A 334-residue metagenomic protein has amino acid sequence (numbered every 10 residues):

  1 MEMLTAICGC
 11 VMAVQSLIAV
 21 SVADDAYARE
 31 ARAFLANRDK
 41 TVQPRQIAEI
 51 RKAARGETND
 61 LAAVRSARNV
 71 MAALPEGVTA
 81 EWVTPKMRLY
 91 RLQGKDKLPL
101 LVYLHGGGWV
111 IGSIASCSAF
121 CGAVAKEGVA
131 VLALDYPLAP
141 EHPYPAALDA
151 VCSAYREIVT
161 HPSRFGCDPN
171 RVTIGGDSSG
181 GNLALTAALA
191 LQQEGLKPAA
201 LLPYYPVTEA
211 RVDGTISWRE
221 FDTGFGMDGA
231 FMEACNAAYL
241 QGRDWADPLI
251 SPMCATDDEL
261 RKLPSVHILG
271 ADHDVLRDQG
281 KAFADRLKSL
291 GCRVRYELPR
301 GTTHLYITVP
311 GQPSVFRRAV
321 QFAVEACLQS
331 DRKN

Functional and structural regions predicted by a protein language model:
M1-A6: Bacterial N-terminal signal peptides that target proteins for export
C8-A23: Bacterial Sec-dependent signal peptides at the C-terminal "C-region" and cleavage site
V20-N334: Alpha/beta-hydrolase superfamily serine-hydrolase fold, recognizing
